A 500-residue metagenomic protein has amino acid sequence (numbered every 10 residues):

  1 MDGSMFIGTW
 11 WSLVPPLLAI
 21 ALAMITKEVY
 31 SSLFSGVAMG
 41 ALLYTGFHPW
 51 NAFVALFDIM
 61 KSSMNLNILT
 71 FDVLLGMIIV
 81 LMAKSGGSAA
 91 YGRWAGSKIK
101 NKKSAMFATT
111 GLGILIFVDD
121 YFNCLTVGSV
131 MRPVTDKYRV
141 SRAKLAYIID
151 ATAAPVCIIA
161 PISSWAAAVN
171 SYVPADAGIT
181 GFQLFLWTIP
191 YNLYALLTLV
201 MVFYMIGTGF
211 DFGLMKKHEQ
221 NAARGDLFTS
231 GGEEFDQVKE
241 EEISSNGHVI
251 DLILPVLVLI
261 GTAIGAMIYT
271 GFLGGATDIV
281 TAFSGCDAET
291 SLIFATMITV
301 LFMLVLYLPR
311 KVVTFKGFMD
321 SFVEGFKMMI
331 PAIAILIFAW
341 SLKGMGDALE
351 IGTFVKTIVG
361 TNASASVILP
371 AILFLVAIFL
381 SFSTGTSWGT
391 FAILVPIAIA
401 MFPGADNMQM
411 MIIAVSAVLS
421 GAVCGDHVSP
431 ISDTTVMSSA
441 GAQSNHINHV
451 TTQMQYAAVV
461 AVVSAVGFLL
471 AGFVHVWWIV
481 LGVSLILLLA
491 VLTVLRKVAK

Functional and structural regions predicted by a protein language model:
M1-I7, T45-K61, A167-Y191, F203 (+4 more regions): Inter-helical loop and helix-membrane interface segments of multi-pass membrane transporters/permeases
D2-M77, A90-K98, V258-I337, I351-A363 (+2 more regions): Hydrophobic transmembrane alpha-helices of multi-pass solute/ion transporters
V14-I25, G36-L43, F71-V80, T110-I116 (+12 more regions): Hydrophobic core segments of alpha-helical transmembrane domains in multi-pass membrane transport and ion-translocation
G46-A55, I162-Y194, V202, A276 (+3 more regions): Transmembrane alpha-helical segments and their short flanking loops that form helix-hairpins/helix-helix interfaces
G46-W50, S85-S88, V173-G178, D211 (+5 more regions): Transmembrane helix-loop junctions in multi-pass membrane proteins
P49-A146, V312-A405: Membrane-embedded alpha-helical segments and adjacent helix-loop junctions characteristic of multi-pass solute
G96-F182, S383-C424, T434-N448, L488-K497: Hydrophobic transmembrane alpha-helices that form the pore/transport pathway of multi-pass ion and small-solute
F185, T198-G285, M297-S321, G441 (+2 more regions): Long, contiguous bundles of hydrophobic transmembrane helices that form the permeation core of multi-pass
